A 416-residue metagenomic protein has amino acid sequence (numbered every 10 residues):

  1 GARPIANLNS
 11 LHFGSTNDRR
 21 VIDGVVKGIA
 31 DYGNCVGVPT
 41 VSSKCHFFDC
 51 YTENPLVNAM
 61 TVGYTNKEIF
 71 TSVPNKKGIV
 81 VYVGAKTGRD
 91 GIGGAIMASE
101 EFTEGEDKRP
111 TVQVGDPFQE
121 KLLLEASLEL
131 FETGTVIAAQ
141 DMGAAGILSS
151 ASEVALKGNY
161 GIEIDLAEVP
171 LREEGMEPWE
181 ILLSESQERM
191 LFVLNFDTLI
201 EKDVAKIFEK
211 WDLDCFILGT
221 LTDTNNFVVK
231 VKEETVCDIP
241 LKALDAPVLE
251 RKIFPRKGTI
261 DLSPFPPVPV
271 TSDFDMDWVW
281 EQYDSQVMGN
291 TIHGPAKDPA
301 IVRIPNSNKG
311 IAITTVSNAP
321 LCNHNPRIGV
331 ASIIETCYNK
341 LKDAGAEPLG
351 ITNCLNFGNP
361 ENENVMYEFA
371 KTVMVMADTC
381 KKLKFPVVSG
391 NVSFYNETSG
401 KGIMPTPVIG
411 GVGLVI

Functional and structural regions predicted by a protein language model:
A2-I416: Glycine/proline-enriched, intrinsically flexible loops and inter-domain linkers
